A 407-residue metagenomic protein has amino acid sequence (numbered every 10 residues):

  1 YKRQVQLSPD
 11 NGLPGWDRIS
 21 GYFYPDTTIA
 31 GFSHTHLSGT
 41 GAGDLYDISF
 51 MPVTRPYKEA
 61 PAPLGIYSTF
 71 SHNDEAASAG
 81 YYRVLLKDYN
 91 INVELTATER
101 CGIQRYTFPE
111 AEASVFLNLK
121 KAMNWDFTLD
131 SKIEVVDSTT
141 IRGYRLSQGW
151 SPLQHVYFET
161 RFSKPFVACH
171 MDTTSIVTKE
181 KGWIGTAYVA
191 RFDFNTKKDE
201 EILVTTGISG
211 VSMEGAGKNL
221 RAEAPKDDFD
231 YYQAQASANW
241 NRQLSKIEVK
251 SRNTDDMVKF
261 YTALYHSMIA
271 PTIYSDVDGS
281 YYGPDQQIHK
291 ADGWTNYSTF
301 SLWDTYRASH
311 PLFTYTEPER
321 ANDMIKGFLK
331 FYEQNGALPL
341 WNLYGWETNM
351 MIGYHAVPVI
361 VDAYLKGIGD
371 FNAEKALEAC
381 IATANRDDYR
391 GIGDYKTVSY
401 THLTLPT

Functional and structural regions predicted by a protein language model:
K2-L403: Accessory carbohydrate-recognition regions in carbohydrate-active enzymes
